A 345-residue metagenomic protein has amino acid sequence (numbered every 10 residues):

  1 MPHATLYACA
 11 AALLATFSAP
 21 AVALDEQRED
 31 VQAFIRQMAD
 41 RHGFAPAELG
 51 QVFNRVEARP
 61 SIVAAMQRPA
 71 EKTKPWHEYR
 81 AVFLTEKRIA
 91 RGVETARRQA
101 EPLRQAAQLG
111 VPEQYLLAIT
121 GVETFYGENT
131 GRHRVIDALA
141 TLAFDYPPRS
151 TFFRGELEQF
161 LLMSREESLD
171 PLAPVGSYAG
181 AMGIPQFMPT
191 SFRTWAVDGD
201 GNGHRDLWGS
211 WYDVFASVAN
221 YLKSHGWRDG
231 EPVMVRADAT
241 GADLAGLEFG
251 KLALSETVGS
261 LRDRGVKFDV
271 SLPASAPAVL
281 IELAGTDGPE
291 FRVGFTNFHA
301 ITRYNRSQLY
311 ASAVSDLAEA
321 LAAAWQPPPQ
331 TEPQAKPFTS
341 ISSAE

Functional and structural regions predicted by a protein language model:
M1-C9: Bacterial N-terminal signal peptides that target proteins for export
T16-P20: N-terminal signal peptide c-region/cleavage motif recognized by signal peptidases
L24-A107: An acidic, Gly/Ser/Thr/Pro-rich helix-cap/linker signature
D30, R41, A237-E345: C-terminal soluble interaction/assembly domains
G50-A58, P112-G127, F160-R165, V218-A219: Short, functionally critical alpha-helical segments immediately adjacent to catalytic or ligand/cofactor-binding
A58-A65, T124-R134, D145-S150, E166-L172 (+2 more regions): Secretory-pathway/luminal and periplasmic proteins that interact with or process carbohydrate-rich
A81-E94, A143-Y146, S150-T151, R193-G209 (+1 more regions): Substrate-binding clefts and substrate-entry loops adjacent to catalytic sites of polymer-processing enzymes acting on
P171, V175-T286: Flexible, glycine-rich surface segments
